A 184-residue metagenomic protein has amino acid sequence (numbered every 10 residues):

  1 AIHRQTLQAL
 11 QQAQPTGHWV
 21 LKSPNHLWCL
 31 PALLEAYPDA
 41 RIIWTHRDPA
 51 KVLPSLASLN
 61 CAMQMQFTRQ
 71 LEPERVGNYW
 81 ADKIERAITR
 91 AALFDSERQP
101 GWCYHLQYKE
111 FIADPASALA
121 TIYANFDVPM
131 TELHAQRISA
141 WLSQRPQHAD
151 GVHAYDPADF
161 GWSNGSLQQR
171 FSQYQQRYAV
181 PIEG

Functional and structural regions predicted by a protein language model:
A1-Q14, H18-W19, L53-H105, K109-G184: PAPS-dependent sulfotransferases, especially Golgi type II membrane carbohydrate sulfotransferases
T6, Q11-D39: Flexible, glycine/threonine-enriched loop-and-boundary segments that flank and lead into catalytic domains of large
K22, L33-S58: Conserved phosphate-donor/acceptor-positioning beta-strand/loop module used by diverse small-molecule
S23-H26, E35-P38, T45, I84-A87 (+2 more regions): Active-site-proximal structural scaffolding
S23-L27, P49, E110: Short, flexible loop/turn elements at secondary-structure junctions
